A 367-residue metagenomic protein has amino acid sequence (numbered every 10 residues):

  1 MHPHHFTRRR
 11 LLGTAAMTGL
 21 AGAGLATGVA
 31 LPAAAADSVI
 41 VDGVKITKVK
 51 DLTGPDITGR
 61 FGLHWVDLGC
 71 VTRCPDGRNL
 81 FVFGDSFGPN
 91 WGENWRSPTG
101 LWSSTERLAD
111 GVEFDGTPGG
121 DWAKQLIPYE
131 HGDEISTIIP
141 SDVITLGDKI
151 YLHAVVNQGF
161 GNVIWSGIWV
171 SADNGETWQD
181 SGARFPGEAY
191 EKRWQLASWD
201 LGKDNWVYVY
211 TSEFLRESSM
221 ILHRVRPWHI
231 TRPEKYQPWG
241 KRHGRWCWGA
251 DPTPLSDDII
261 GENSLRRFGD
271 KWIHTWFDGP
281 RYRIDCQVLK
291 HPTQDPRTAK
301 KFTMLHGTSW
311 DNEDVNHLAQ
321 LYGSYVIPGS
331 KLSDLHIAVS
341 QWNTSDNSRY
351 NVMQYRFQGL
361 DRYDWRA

Functional and structural regions predicted by a protein language model:
M1-R10, A15-A34: N-terminal secretory signal peptides
R8-L12, T105, L222, L265 (+1 more regions): Generic low-polarity alpha-helical segments
L11, Y190-K192: Short, surface-exposed linear segments at secondary-structure transitions and domain or protein termini
L25, V29, L63, F81 (+1 more regions): Generic detector of bulky aromatic hydrophobic side chains
A36-H64, R73-E134, T145-Y190, K203-I260 (+2 more regions): Beta-rich carbohydrate-recognition and catalytic domains
D67-C70, I135-D142, W194-W199, G261-S264 (+1 more regions): Beta-propeller and closely related beta-sheet repeat lectin domains
